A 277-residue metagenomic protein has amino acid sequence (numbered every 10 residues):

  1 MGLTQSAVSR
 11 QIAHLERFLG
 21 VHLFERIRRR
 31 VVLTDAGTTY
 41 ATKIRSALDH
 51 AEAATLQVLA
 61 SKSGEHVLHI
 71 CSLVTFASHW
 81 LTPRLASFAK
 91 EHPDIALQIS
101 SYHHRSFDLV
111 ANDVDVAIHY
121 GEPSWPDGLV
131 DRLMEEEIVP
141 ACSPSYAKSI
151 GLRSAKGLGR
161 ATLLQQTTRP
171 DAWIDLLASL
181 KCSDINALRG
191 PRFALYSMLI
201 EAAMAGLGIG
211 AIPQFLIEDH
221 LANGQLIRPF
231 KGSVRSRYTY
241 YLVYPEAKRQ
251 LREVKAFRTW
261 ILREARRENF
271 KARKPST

Functional and structural regions predicted by a protein language model:
L3-A7, Q11: Helix-turn-helix DNA-binding motif, specifically the short coil turn and the N-cap/start of the second
E16-L33, L226: A short LG(V/I)-centered, amphipathic sequence patch enriched for acidic residue(s) preceding the LG motif
R28-V31, T38, D49-C71, R273: Short helix-loop hinge/linker segments at domain boundaries
E65-W125, K274-T277: Central regulatory/effector-binding core of bacterial HTH transcription factors
D94, Q214-N223, K231-T277: C-terminal effector-binding regulatory domain of bacterial HTH transcription factors
S100-L164, T168-R192: Acidic, Gly/Pro-rich loop/turn segments at junctions of secondary structure
W125-V130, M134, H220-F230: Ligand-binding "clamshell"
I185-R228, R235-S236: Hydrophobic hinge/microswitch elements
